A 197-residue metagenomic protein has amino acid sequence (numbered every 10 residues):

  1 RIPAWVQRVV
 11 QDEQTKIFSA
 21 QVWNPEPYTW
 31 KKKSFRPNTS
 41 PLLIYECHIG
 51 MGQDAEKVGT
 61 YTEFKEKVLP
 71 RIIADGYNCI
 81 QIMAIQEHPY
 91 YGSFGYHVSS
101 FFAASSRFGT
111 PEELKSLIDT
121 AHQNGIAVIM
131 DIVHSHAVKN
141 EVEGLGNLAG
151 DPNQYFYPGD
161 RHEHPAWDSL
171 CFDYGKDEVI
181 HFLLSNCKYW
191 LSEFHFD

Functional and structural regions predicted by a protein language model:
R1-Y45, M51, E56: The feature marks proteins involved in alpha-glucan
K33-N38, H48-F196: Substrate-binding/active-site clefts of carbohydrate-active enzymes
